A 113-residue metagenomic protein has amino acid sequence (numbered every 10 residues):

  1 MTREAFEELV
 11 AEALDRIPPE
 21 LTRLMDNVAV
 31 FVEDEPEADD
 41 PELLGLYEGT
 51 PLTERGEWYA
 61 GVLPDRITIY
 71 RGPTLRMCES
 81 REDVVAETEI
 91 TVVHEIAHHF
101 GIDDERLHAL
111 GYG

Functional and structural regions predicted by a protein language model:
M1-E87, H99, D103-H108: Active-site rim/adjacent substrate-binding subdomains
E87-E95: Short alpha-helical catalytic segment bearing the HExxH-like zincin motif of zinc-dependent metalloproteases
A109-G113: Short hydrophobic/aromatic patches at helix-to-coil boundaries
